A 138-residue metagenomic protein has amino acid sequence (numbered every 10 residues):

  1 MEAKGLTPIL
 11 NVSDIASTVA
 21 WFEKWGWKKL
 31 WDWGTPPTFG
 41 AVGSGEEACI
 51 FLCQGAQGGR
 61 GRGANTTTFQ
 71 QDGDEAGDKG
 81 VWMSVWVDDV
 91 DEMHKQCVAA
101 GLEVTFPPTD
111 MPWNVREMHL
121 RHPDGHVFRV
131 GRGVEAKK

Functional and structural regions predicted by a protein language model:
M1-I9, K24-R121, R132-K138: Vicinal oxygen chelate
N11-S13: Short, surface-exposed ligand-recognition loops at beta-strand->loop->(often short) alpha-helix junctions that present
A16-S17, E92: Alpha-helical macromolecular-interaction surfaces
T18-F22, C97, G125: Conserved active-site tyrosine of GNAT-family acetyltransferases
V127-G131: Short C-terminal beta-strand
